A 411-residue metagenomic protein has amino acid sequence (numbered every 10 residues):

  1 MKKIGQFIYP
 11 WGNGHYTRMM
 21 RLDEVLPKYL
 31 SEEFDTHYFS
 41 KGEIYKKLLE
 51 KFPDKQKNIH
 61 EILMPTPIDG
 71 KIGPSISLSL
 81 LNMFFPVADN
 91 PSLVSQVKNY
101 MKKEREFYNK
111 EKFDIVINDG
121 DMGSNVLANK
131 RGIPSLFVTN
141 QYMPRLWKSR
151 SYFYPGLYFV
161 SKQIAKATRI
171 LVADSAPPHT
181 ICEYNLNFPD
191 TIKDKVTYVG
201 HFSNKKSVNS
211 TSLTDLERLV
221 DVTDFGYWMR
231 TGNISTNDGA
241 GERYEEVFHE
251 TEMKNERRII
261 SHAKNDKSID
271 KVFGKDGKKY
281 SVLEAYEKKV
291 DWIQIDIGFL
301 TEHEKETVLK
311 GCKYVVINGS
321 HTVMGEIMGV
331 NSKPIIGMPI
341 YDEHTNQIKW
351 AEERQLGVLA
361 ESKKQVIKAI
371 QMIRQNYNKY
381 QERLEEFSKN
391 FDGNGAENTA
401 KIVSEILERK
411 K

Functional and structural regions predicted by a protein language model:
F7-M20, S235-G239: A short, glycine/small-residue-rich beta-strand->loop->alpha-helix junction that serves as a flexible
L22, N204-Y314, T345: Donor-nucleotide binding loops and adjacent catalytic segments primarily of GT-B fold Leloir glycosyltransferases
E32-S95: Conserved nucleotide-sugar phosphate-binding/catalytic loop shared by glycosyltransferases and other
I76-N118, M122-G123: Conserved nucleotide-sugar donor-binding subdomain of glycosyltransferases
V116-D119, E302-Q347: A donor-sugar binding/catalytic signature common to diverse glycosyltransferases and related nucleotide-sugar
R131-H201: Active-site-proximal region of nucleotide-activated glycan assembly enzymes, centered on histidine/acidic-rich loops
V358, K363, A369-F387, R409-K411: Conserved donor-nucleotide binding/catalytic region of nucleotide-linked donor-dependent transferases
D392-K411: C-terminal alpha-helical cap of glycosyltransferases
